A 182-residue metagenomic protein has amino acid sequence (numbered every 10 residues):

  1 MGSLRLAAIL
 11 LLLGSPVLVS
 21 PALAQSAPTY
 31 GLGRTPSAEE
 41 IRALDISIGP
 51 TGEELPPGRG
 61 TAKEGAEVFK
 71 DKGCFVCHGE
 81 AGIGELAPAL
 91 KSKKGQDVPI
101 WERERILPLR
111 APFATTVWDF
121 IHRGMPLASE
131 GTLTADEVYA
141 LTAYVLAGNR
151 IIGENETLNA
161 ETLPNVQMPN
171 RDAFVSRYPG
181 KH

Functional and structural regions predicted by a protein language model:
M1-L4: N-terminal secretory signal peptides that target proteins for export/translocation
A7-V19: Bacterial N-terminal signal peptides
A22-S26: Boundary at the C-terminal end of the N-terminal hydrophobic targeting segment
P28-G52, R103, A128-H182: Flexible coil segments in periplasmic/lumen-exposed cytochrome c-class electron-transfer proteins
E40, T61, G73, F113 (+2 more regions): Stable alpha-helical elements in mature extracytoplasmic
I41-T51, P56-S92: Sequence/structural segment immediately N-terminal to covalent heme-attachment motifs in c-type and related
E53-A62, D71, Q96-E102, I106 (+4 more regions): Long, charged/polar, soluble alpha-helical segments
A66, G79, I83-P126, A160: Gly/Gly-Pro-rich "capping" loops immediately C-terminal to redox-active cysteine motifs in periplasmic/lumenal
